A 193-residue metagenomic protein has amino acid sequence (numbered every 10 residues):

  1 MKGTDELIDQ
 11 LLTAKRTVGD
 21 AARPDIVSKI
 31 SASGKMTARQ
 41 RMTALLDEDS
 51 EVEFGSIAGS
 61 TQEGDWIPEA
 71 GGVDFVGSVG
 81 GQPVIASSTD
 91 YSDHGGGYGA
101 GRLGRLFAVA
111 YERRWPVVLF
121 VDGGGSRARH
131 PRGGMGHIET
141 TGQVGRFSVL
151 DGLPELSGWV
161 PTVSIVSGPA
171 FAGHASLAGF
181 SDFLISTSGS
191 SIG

Functional and structural regions predicted by a protein language model:
M1-V163, P169, H174-S176, F180-S191: Terminal-region recognition feature
